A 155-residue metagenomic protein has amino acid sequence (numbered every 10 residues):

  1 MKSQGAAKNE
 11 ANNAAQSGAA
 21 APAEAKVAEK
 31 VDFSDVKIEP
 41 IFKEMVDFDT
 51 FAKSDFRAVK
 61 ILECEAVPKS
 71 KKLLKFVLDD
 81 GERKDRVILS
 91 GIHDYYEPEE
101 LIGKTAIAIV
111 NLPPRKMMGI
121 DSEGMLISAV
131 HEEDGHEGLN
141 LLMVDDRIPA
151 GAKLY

Functional and structural regions predicted by a protein language model:
M1, A6-Y155: Phosphate-backbone binding interfaces of nucleic-acid-interacting proteins
